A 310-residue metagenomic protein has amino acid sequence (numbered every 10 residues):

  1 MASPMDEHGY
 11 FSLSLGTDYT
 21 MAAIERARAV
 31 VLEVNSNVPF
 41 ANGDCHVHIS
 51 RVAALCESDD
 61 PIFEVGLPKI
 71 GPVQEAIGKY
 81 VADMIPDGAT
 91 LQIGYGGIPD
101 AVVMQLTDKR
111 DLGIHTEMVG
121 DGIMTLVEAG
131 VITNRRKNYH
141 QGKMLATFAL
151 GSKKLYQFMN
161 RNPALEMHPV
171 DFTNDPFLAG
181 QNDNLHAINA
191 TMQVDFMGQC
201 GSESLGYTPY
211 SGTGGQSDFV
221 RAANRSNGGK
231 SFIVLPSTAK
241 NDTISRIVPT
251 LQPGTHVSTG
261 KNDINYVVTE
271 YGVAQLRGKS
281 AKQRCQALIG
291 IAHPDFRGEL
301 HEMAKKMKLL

Functional and structural regions predicted by a protein language model:
M1-L310: Conserved phosphate- and dinucleotide-binding cores of soluble alpha/beta proteins, encompassing both enzyme active
